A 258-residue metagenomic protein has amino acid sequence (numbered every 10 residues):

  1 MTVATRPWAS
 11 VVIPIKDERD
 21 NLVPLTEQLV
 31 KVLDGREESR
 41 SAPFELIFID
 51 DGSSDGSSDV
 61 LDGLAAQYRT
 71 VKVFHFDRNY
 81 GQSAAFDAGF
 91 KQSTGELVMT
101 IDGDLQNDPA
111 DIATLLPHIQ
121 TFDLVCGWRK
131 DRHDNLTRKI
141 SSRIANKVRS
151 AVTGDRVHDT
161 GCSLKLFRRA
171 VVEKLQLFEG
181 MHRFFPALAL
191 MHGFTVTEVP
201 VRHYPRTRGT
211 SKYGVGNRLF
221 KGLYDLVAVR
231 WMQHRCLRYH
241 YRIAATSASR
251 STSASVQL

Functional and structural regions predicted by a protein language model:
M1-L136, A170, M191, V196-V199 (+1 more regions): Structured catalytic core of nucleotide-sugar glycosyltransferases
M1-W8, G154, F178-L258: Hydrophobic helical membrane-anchoring modules
P24, K31, R143-N146, A187 (+2 more regions): Generic recognition of well-ordered alpha-helical segments within structured catalytic/regulatory domains
V60, A85-F86, D111, L136 (+4 more regions): Hydrophobic alpha-helical segments typical of transmembrane helices and their membrane-interface/capping positions
F90-Q92, L116-P117, S141-N146, G214-N217: Short, hinge-like loop/turn segments at secondary-structure boundaries
F122-E173, Y224-V227, W231: Short, flexible, basic/aromatic active-site loop/helix in glycosyltransferases
